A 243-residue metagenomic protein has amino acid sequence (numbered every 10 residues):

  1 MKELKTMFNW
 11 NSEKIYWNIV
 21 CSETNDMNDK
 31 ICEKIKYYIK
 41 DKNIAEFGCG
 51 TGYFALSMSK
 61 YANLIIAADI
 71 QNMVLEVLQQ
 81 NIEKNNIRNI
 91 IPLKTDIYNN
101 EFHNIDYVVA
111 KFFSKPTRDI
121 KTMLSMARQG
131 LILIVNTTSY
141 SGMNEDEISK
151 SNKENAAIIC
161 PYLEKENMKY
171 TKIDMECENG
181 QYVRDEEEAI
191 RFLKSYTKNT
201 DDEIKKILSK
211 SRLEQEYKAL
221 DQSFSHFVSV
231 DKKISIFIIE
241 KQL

Functional and structural regions predicted by a protein language model:
M1-I39: Conserved class I S-adenosyl-L-methionine
K42-G50: Conserved class I S-adenosyl-L-methionine
Y53-K94: Class I SAM-dependent methyltransferase SAM/SAH-binding core
E101-Y107: A short acidic, Gly/Pro-enriched loop at the edge of an enzyme's catalytic core that lines a small-molecule cofactor
S114-M126: A short, conserved alpha-helix within the catalytic core of class I
R128-S141: Conserved beta-strand signature within the Rossmann-like core of class I S-adenosyl-L-methionine
N152-N167, T171-I173: Short alpha-helix
D174-L243: Conserved Class I S-adenosyl-L-methionine
